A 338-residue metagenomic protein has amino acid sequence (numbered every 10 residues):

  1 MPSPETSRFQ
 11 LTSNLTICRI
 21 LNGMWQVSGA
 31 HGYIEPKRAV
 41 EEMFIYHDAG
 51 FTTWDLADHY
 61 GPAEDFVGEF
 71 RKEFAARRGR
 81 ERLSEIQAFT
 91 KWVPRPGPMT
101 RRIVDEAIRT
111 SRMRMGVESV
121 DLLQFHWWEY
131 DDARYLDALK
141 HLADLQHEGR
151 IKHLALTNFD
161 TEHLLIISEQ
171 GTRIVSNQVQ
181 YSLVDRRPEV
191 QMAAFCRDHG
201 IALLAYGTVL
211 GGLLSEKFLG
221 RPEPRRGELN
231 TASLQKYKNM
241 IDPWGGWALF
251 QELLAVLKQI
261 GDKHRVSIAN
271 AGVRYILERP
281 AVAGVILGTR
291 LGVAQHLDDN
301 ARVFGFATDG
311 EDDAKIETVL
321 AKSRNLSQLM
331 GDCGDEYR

Functional and structural regions predicted by a protein language model:
M1-I86, R226: N-terminal binding-site loop/beta-alpha segment at the start of enzyme catalytic domains that lines or forms
P2-F9, R71-K72, A107-R109, E162-L164 (+1 more regions): Alpha-helical scaffolding within the catalytic cores of extracellular/periplasmic polymer-degrading hydrolases
Q10, I17-L21, T52-T53, E85-K91 (+5 more regions): Structural preference for beta-strand elements that scaffold enzyme active sites
W25-K37, W92-R102, H126-D131: Active-site mouth loops of central-metabolism enzymes
Y33-Y46, M99-G116, D160-L165: Short, acidic/polar
I45, A49, R114-M115, G149 (+1 more regions): Structural motif
M113-R134: Active-site groove signature of glycoside hydrolases
W128-S323, D335-R338: Beta/alpha (TIM)-barrel catalytic core signal, keyed to glycine-rich beta->alpha loops juxtaposed to Asp/Glu that bind
